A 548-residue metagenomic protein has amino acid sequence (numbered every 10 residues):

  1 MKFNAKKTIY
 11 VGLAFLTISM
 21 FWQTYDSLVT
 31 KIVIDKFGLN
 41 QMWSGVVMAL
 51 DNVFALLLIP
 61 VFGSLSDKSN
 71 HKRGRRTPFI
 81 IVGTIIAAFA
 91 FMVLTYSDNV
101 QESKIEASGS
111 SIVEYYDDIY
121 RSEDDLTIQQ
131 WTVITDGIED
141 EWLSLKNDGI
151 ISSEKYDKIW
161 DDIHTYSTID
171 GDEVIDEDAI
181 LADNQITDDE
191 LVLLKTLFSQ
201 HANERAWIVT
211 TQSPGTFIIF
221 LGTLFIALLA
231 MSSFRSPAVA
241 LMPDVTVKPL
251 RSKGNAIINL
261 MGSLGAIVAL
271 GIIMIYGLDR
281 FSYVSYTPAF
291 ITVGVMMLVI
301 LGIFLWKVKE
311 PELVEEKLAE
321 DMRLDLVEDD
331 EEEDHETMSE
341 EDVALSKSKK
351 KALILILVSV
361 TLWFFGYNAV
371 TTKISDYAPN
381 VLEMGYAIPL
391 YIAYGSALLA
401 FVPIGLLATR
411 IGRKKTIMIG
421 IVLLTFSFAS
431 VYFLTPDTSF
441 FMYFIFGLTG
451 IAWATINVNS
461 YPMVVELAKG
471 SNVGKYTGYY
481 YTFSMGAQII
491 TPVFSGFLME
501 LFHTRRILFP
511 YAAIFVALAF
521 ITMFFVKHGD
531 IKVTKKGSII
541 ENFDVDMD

Functional and structural regions predicted by a protein language model:
M1-N4, V209, V314-V358, I539-D548: Juxtamembrane intracellular "pre-TM" segments in multi-pass secondary transporters
S27-M42, V370-A387: Short amphipathic helix-loop junctions that connect adjacent transmembrane helices in Major Facilitator Superfamily/SLC
L50-L56, N255-G277, Y481-P492: Glycine-rich segments within core transmembrane alpha-helices of 12-TM secondary carriers
L57-K72, A400-R413, M499: Helix-to-loop junctions at the C-terminal end of transmembrane segments in multipass secondary transporters
R75-T77, A206, G277-M296, F497-V516: A membrane-interface helix-boundary motif in multi-pass transporters
I81-A107, V192-S213, L423-P436: C-terminal ends and interior cores of transmembrane alpha-helices in multi-pass membrane transporters/permeases
S233-T246, T455-K469: Intracellular juxtamembrane helix-capping segments at the cytosolic ends of symmetry-related transmembrane helices
K415-N457: C-terminal transmembrane helical hairpin of 12-TM major facilitator-type secondary transporters
